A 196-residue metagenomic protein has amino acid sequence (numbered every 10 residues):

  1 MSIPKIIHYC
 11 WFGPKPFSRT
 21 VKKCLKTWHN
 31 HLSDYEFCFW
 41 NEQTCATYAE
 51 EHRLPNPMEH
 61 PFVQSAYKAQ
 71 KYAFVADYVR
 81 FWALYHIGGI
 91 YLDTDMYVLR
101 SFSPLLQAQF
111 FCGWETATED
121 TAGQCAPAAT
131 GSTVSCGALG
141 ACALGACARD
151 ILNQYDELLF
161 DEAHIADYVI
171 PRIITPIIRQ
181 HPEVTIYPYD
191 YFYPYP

Functional and structural regions predicted by a protein language model:
M1-A76, L92-P196: Glycosyltransferase-associated regions of secretory-pathway enzymes, highlighting luminal stem/catalytic domains
D77-G89: Small-residue hinge/turn detector
